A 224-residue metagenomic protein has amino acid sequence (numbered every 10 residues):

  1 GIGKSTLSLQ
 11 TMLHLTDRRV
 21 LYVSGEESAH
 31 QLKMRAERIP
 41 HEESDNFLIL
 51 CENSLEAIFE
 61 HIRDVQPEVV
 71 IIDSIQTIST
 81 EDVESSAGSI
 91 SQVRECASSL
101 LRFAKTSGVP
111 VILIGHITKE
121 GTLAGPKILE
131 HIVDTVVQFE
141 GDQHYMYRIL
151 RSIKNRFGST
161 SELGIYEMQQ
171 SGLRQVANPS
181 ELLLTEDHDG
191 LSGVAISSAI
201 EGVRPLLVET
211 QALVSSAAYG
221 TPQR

Functional and structural regions predicted by a protein language model:
G3: Conserved glycine(s) of the Walker
T6-S99, A217: Conserved inter-motif catalytic segment of the P-loop NTP-binding fold
D17-R19, G108-V109, H131-T135, R148 (+2 more regions): Short glycine-/polar-rich loops that comprise or flank the Walker A/P-loop and associated switch/sensor motifs
E26, S74, I114-T118, D142 (+1 more regions): A short beta-strand-to-loop transition that corresponds to the Sensor-1 phosphate-sensing loop of AAA+ P-loop ATPases
L32, D73, G115, V133 (+2 more regions): Residue-level signature of catalytic and energy-coupling elements of molecular machines, predominantly ATP/GTP-dependent
A36, T122-I132: Short regulatory helix/loop adjacent to the ATP-binding pocket of P-loop NTPases
R63-V69, Q76, G141-Q223: Conserved P-loop NTPase
S91-I112, H116, I132-Q143: Substrate-engagement module of ASCE P-loop NTPases
